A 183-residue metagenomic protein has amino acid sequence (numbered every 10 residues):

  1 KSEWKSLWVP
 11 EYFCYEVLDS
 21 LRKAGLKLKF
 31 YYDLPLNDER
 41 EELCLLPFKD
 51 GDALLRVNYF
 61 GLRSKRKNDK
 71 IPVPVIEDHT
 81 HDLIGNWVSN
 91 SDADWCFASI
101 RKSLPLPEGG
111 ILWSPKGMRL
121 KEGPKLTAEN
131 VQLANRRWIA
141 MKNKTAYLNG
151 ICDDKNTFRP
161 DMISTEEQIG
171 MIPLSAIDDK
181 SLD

Functional and structural regions predicted by a protein language model:
S2-I76, D82-L83: PLP-dependent aminotransferase-like
G25-K27, L46, A93, I111-K116: Generic alpha-helical propensity signal that fires on short helical segments and nearby coil/disordered stretches
N37-C44, I84-S91, P105-G109: Short, charged, surface-exposed secondary-structure boundary motifs
D50, S91-D92: Short, solvent-exposed coil/turn segments at beta-strand boundaries
N58-Y59, H79, I100, S114: Short, structured patches in soluble enzyme cores that scaffold and shape functional sites
D78, D94: Acidic active-site catalytic centers that drive phospho-/nucleotidyl reactions and related ester hydrolyses
I84-G85, W95-D183: Active-site region of PLP-dependent enzymes
